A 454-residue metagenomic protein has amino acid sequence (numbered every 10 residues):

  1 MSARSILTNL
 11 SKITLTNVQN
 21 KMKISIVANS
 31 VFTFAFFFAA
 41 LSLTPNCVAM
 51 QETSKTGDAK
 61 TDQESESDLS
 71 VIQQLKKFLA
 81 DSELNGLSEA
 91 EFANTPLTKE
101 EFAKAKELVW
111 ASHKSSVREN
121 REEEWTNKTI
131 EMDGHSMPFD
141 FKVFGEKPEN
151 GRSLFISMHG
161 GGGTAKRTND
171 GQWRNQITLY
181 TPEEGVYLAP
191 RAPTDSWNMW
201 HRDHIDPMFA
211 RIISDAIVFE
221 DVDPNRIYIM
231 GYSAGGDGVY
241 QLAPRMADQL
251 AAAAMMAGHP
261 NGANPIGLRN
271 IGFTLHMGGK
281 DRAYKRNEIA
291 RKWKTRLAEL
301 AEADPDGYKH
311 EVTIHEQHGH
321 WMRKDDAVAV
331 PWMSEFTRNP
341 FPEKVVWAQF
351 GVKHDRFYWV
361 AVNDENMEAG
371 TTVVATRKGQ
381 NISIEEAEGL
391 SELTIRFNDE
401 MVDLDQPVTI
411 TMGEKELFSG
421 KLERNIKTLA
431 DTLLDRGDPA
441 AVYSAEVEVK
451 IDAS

Functional and structural regions predicted by a protein language model:
M50-S153, E416, R424-E446, K450-S454: A domain-start/cap signature at the N-terminus of enzymes
E146-N150, N198-S233, R245: Gly/Ser-rich "nucleophile elbow"/oxyanion-hole loop immediately N-terminal to the catalytic nucleophile in hydrolases
L154-I217: Active-site machinery of serine-nucleophile hydrolases
N169-G171, K285-A298, R396-N398: Short alpha-helix in the alpha/beta-hydrolase fold that links the catalytic acid
N225-R269: Primarily recognizes the serine-hydrolase "nucleophile elbow" in alpha/beta-hydrolase and SGNH/GDSL folds
L275-M277: Short beta-strand/loop motif that positions the catalytic acidic residue of the alpha/beta-hydrolase fold
R282, E288-R291, L300-L390, N425: C-terminal catalytic histidine-bearing segment of alpha/beta-hydrolase fold enzymes
G351-S454: C-terminal beta-sandwich/jelly-roll accessory domains of carbohydrate-active enzymes
